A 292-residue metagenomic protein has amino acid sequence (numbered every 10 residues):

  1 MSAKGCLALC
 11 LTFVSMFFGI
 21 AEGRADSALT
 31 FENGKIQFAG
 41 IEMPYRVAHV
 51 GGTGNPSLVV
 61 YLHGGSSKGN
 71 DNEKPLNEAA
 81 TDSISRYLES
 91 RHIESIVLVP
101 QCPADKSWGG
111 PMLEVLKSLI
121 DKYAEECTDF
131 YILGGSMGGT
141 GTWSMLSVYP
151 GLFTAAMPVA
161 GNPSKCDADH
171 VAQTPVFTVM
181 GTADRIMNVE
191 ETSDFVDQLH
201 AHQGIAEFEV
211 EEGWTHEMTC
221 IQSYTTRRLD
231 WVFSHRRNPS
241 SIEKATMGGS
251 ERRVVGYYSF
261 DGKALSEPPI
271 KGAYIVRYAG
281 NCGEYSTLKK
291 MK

Functional and structural regions predicted by a protein language model:
C6, G19-L58, S95, G135 (+6 more regions): A domain-start/cap signature at the N-terminus of enzymes
G51, A104-M137, S147-P150: Gly/Ser-rich "nucleophile elbow"/oxyanion-hole loop immediately N-terminal to the catalytic nucleophile in hydrolases
L58, L62-E114: Active-site machinery of serine-nucleophile hydrolases
G65, C102-P103, M137, T182-R185 (+1 more regions): Acidic beta-to-alpha connecting loop that harbors the catalytic carboxylate
C127-A172: Primarily recognizes the serine-hydrolase "nucleophile elbow" in alpha/beta-hydrolase and SGNH/GDSL folds
F177-V179, R185-P239: C-terminal catalytic histidine-bearing segment of alpha/beta-hydrolase fold enzymes
R237-K263: Residue-level detector of functionally pivotal "anchor" positions at catalytic/ligand-binding pockets or at interdomain
S240, A245, A273-K292: C-terminal tail/sorting-segment detector
